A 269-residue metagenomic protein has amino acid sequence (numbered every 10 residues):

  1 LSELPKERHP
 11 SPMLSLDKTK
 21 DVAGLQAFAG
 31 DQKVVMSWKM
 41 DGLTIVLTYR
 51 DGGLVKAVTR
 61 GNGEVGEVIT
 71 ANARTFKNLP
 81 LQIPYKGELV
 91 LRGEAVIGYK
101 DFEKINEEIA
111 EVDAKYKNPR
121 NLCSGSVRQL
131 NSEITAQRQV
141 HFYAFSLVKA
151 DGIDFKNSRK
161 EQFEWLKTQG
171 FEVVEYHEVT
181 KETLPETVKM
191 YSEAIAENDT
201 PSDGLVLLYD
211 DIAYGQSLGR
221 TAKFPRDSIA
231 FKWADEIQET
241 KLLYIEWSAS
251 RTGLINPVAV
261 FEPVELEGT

Functional and structural regions predicted by a protein language model:
L1-T269: RNA/tRNA-interacting regions in translation and RNA-turnover enzymes
